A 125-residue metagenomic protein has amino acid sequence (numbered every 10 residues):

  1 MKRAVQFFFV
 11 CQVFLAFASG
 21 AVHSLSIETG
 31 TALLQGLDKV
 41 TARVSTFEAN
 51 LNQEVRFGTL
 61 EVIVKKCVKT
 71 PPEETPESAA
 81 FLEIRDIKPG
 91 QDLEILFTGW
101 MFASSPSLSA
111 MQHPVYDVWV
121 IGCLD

Functional and structural regions predicted by a protein language model:
K2-F7, C11, G20-D125: N- and C-terminal low-complexity/disordered segments
